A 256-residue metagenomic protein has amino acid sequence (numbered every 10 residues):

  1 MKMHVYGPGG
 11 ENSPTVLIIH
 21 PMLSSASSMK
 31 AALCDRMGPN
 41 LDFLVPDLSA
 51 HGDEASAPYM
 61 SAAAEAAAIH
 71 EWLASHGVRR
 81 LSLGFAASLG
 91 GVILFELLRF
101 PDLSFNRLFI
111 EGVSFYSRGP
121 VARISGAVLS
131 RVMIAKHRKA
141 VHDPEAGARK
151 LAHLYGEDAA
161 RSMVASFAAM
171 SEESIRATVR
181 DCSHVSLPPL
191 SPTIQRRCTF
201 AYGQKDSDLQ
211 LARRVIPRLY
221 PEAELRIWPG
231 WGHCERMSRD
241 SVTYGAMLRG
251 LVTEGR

Functional and structural regions predicted by a protein language model:
H4-A55: Conserved HGGG/HGGXW glycine-rich cap/lid loop of the alpha/beta-hydrolase fold
L44-L83: Active-site loop/oxyanion-hole signature of alpha/beta-hydrolase fold enzymes
F85-L94: Gly/Ala-rich beta-loop-alpha elbow adjacent to hydrolase catalytic centers
R99, L103-K136: Flexible "cap/lid" loop of the alpha/beta hydrolase fold
P120-V121, R138-P192: Conserved alpha/beta-hydrolase catalytic His-Asp/Glu region
T193-I194, F200-Y202: Short beta-strand/loop motif that positions the catalytic acidic residue of the alpha/beta-hydrolase fold
S207-R213: Conserved alpha/beta-hydrolase "acid-adjacent" motif
W231-T243: Catalytic histidine-centered segment of alpha/beta-hydrolase-like enzymes
